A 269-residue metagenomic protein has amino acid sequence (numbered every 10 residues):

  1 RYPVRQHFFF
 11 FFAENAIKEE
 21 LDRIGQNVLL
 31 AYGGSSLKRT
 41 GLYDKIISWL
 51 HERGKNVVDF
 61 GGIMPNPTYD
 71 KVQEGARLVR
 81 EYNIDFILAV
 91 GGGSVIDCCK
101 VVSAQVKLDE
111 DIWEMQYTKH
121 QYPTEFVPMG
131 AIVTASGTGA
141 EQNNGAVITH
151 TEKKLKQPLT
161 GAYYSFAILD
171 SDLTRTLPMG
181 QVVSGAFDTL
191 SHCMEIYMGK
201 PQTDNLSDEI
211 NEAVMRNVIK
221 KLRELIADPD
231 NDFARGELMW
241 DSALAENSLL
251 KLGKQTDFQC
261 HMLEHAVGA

Functional and structural regions predicted by a protein language model:
R1-F86: ATP/NTP phosphate-donor binding region
Y2, K156-T160, A266-A269: Short, intrinsically disordered, charge-balanced linker/junction segments flanking boundaries in proteins
E19, S48, R77, A104 (+3 more regions): Short, well-ordered alpha-helices that flank and scaffold nucleotide-derived cofactor binding pockets
D70-D172: Glycine/threonine-rich beta-strand-loop-alpha-helix active-site module that forms ligand/phosphate-binding
G75, C98-S103, C193-M194, V218-K221 (+3 more regions): Buried hydrophobic packing segments
G145-Q255: Carboxylate- and glycine-rich phosphate/diphosphate-binding segment that chelates Mg2+/Mn2+
K254-A269: C-terminal catalytic subdomain
